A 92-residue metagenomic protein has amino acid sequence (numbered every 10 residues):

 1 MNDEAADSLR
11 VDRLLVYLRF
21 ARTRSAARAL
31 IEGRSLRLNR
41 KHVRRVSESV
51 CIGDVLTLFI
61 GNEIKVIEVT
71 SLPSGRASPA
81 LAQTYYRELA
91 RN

Functional and structural regions predicted by a protein language model:
M1-Y17, R24-A29, R37-N92: Strongly charged
R34: Glycine-centered, phosphate/nucleic-acid-interacting loop/turn motifs that mediate DNA/RNA or nucleotide
